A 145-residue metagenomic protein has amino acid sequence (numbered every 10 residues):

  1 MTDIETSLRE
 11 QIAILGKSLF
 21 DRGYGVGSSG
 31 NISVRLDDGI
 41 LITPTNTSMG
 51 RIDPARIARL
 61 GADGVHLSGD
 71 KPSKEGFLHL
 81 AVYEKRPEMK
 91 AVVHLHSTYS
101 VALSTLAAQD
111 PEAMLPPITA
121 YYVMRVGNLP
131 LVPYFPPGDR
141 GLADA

Functional and structural regions predicted by a protein language model:
M1-A145: Glycine-rich flexible loops
